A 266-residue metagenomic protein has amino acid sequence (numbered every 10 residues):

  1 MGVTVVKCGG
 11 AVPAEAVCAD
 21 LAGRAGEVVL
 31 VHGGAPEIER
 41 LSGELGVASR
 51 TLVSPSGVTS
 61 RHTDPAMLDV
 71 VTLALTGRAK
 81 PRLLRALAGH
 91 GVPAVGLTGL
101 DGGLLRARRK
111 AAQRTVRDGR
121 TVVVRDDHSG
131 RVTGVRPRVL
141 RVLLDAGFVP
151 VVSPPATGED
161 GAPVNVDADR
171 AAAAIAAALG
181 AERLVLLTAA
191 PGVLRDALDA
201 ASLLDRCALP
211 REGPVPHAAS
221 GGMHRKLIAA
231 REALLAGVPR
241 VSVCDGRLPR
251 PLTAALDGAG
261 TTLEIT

Functional and structural regions predicted by a protein language model:
M1-T266: C-terminal catalytic "cap/lid" subdomain
